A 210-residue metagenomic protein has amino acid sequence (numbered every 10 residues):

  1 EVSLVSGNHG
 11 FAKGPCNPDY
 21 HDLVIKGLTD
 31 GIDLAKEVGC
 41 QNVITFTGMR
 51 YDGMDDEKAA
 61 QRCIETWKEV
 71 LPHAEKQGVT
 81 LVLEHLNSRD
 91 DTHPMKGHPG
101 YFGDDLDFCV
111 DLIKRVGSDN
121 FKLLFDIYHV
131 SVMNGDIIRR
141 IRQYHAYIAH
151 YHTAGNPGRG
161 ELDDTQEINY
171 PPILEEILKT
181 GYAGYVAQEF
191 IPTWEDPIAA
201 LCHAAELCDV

Functional and structural regions predicted by a protein language model:
V2: Conserved AdoMet
N8: Short, solvent-exposed turn/loop segments enriched in Gly/Ser/Thr/Pro and often Arg
A12-K122, V132: Active-site acidic/histidine proton-transfer and metal-coordination neighborhood in alpha/beta enzyme cores
G39-Q41, E57, T80, H93-P94 (+1 more regions): Histidine-acidic metal/acid-base catalytic patches
